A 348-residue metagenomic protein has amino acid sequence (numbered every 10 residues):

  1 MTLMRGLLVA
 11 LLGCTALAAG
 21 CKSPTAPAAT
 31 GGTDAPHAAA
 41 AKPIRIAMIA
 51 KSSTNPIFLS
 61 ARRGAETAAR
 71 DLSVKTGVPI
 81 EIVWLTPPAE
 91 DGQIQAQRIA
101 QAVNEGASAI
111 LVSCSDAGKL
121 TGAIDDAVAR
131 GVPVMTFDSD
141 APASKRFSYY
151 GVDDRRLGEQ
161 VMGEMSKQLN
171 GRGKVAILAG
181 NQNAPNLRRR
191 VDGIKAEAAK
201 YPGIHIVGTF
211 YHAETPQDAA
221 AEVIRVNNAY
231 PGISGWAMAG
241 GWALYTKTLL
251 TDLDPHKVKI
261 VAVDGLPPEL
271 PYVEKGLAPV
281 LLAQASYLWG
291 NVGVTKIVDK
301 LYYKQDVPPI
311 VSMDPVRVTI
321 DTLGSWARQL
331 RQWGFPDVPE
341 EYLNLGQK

Functional and structural regions predicted by a protein language model:
M1-R45, V103-N104, D125-V132, Q347-K348: Short, low-complexity disordered leader/linker segments with a strong preference for bacterial N-terminal type II
K22, P27-K42, N186, E197-A198 (+1 more regions): Hinge/cleft segment of the Venus flytrap/periplasmic-binding protein
G32, A41-L72, V83-A96, S113-A117 (+3 more regions): Extracytoplasmic "Venus flytrap"
I46, A65, Q160-P202, G208-T209 (+2 more regions): An alpha-beta-alpha
E66-I82, A199-I204: Signal peptide-proximal N-terminal region of secreted/periplasmic/extracellular or secretory-lumen proteins
Q95, Y150-V175, R189, P216-A220 (+2 more regions): Hydrophobic alpha-helical segments within soluble ligand-binding/sensing domains
A100, A109-V128, I194, G208 (+1 more regions): Hydrophobic alpha-helical
A117-R156, K174, L266-P279: Flexible loop/hinge segments that line or gate small-molecule binding clefts
